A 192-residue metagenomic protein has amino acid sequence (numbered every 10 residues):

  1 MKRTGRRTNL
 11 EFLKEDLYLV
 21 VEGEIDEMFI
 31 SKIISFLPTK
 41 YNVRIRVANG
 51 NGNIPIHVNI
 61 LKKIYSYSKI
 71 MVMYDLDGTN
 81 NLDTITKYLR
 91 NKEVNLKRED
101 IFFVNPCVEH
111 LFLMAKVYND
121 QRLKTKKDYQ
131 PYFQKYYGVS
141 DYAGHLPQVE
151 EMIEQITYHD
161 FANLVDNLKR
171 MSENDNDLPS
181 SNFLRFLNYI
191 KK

Functional and structural regions predicted by a protein language model:
K2-K14, E27-M28, K32-R44, H57-M71 (+1 more regions): C-terminal accessory helical subdomains adjacent to catalytic cores in phosphodiester- and nucleotide-handling enzymes
Y18-E22: Short hydrophobic beta-strand that contains or immediately precedes a catalytic carboxylate
V47: Flexible, glycine- and charge-enriched loops at secondary-structure boundaries
G50-I54: Conserved helicase/translocase motor-coupling segment
